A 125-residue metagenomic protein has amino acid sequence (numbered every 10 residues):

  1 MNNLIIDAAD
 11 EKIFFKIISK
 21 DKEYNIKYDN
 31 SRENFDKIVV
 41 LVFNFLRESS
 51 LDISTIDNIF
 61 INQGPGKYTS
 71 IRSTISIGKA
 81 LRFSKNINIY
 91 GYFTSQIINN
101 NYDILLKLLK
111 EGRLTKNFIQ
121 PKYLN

Functional and structural regions predicted by a protein language model:
M1-V40, E48-S54, N88-N125: Oxyanion-binding and handling regions
E11, G64-P65: Short glycine-rich anion-binding loops that position phosphate/pyrophosphate groups of nucleotides and phosphorylated
R32, K67-Y68: A generic secondary-structure micro-motif detector that highlights 1-2 residue hydrophobic/ambivalent hotspots embedded
N58-Q63, T69-I89: DPxDG-like acidic metal-binding loop motif
Y68-I71, T94-Q96: Gly/Ser-rich oxyanion-binding loop with an adjacent helix/lid that shapes the negatively charged ligand pocket
